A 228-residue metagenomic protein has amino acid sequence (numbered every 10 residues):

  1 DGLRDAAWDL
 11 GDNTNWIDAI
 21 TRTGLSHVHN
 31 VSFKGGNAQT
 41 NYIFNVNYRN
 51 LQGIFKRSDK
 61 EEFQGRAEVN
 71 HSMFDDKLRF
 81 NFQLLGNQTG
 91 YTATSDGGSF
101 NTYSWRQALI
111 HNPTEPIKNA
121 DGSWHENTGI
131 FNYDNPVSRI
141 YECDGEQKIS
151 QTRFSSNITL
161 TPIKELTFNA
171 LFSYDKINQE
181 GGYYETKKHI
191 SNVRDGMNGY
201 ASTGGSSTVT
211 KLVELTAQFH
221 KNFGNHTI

Functional and structural regions predicted by a protein language model:
D1-D12, G53-K60, Q64-Q151, N169-I228: Surface-exposed loop/interface segments of Gram-negative outer-membrane beta-barrel transport/assembly proteins
R4-S32, Y42-F55: Short strand-turn segments of transmembrane beta-barrel domains in outer membranes, especially the first one or two
A19-G24, T167-D175: N-terminal short leaders/motifs
S26, N37-A38, F74-D76, T161-I163 (+1 more regions): Outer-membrane beta-barrel channels and translocator barrels
V28-N30, S155, G199-Y200: Short structured motifs
N30, N41-N45, K77-Q83, N157 (+3 more regions): Membrane-spanning beta-strand positions in outer-membrane beta-barrel proteins
V31-N37, A67-H71, S156-L160, L215-F219: Residues on the lipid-exposed face of transmembrane beta-strands in outer-membrane beta-barrel proteins
G36-Q39, G205: A generic short alpha-helical patch detector that favors 3-5-residue windows in or near N-terminal regions
